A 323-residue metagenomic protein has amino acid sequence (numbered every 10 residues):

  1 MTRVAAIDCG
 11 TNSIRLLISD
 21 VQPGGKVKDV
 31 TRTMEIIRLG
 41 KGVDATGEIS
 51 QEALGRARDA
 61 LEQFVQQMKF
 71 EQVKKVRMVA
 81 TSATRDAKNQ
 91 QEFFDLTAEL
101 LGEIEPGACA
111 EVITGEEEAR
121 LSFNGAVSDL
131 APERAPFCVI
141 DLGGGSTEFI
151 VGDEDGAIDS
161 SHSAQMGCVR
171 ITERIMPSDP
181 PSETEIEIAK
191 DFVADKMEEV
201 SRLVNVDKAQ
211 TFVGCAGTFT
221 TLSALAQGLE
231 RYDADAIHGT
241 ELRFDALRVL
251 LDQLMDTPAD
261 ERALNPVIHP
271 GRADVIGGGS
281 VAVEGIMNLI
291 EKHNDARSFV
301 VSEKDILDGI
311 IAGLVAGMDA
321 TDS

Functional and structural regions predicted by a protein language model:
T2-K28: N-terminal basic/disordered segments at the start of proteins
V4-D8, F137-D141, F212: Short glycine-aspartate micro-motif
D20, G42-E71, A83-F93, A98-P136 (+2 more regions): Helical "lid/coupling" subdomains associated with nucleotide-phosphate turnover
G24-V30, G156-D159: Beta-strand initiation motifs
T33-E35: A structural signal for short, well-ordered beta-strand segments
G145-V151: Acidic, divalent-metal-coordinating active-site segment for phosphoryl/phosphodiester hydrolysis, typified by short
